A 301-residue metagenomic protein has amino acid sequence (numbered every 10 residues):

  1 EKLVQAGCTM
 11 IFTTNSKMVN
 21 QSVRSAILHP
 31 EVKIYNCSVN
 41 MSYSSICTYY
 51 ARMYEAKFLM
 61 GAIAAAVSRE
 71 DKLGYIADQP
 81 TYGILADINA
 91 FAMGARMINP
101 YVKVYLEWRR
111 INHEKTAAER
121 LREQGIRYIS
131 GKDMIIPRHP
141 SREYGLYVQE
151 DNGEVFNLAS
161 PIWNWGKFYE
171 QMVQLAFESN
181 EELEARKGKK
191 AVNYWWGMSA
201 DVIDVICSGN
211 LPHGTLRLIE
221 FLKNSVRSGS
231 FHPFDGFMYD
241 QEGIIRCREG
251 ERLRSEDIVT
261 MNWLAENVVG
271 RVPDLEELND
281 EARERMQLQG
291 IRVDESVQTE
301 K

Functional and structural regions predicted by a protein language model:
E1-E31, Y35, I111: Beta-alpha junction/loop-to-helix N-cap segments that form part of ligand/metal-binding clefts
G7-S16, Y35-C37, Q124-I135, H139 (+2 more regions): Periplasmic-binding protein-like
K17-N20, V39-Y43, Q79-G83, R110-H113 (+1 more regions): Solvent-exposed loop/turn segments at secondary-structure junctions within structured extracellular/periplasmic domains
I27-Y50: Flexible loop/hinge segments that line or gate small-molecule binding clefts
Y49-D71, I162-L183: Hydrophobic alpha-helical segments within soluble ligand-binding/sensing domains
L59-V102, L106, A191-N210: An alpha-beta-alpha
G94-S141: Ligand/cofactor pocket segment of small-molecule handling proteins
S179-K301: Segments of small-molecule ligand-sensing domains
